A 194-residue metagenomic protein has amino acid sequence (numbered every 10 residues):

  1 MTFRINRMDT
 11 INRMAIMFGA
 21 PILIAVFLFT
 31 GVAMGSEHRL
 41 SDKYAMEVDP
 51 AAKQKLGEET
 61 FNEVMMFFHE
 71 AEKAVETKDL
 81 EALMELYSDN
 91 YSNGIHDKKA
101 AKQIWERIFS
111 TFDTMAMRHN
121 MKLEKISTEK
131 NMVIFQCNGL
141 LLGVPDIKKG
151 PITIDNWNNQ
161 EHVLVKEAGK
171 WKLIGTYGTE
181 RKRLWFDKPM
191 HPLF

Functional and structural regions predicted by a protein language model:
M1-M14: N-terminal secretory signal peptides that target proteins for export/translocation
G19-T30: Bacterial N-terminal signal peptides
A33-L86, N90, K122: Short, low-complexity N-terminal intrinsically disordered segments enriched in polar/charged residues
E47, K166-F194: Low-complexity, intrinsically disordered terminal/linker segments enriched in charged and Gly/Pro repeats
M65-M66, M84-T128: Short solvent-exposed beta->alpha transition segments
A71, L83-M84, A101, F135 (+1 more regions): Hydrophobic pocket/interface hotspot
Y87-N90, K130, C137-L141, H162 (+1 more regions): A mature extracytoplasmic/lumenal domain signature
E106-N156: Surface-exposed, charged secondary-structure patches
